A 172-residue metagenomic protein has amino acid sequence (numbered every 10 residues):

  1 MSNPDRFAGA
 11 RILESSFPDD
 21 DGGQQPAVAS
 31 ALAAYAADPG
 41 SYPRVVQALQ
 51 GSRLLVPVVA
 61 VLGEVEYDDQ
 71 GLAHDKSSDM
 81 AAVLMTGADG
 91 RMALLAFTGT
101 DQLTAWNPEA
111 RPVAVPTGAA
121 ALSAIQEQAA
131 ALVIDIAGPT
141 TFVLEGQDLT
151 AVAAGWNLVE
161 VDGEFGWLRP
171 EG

Functional and structural regions predicted by a protein language model:
M1-G172: An interfacial alpha-helical scaffold signature
